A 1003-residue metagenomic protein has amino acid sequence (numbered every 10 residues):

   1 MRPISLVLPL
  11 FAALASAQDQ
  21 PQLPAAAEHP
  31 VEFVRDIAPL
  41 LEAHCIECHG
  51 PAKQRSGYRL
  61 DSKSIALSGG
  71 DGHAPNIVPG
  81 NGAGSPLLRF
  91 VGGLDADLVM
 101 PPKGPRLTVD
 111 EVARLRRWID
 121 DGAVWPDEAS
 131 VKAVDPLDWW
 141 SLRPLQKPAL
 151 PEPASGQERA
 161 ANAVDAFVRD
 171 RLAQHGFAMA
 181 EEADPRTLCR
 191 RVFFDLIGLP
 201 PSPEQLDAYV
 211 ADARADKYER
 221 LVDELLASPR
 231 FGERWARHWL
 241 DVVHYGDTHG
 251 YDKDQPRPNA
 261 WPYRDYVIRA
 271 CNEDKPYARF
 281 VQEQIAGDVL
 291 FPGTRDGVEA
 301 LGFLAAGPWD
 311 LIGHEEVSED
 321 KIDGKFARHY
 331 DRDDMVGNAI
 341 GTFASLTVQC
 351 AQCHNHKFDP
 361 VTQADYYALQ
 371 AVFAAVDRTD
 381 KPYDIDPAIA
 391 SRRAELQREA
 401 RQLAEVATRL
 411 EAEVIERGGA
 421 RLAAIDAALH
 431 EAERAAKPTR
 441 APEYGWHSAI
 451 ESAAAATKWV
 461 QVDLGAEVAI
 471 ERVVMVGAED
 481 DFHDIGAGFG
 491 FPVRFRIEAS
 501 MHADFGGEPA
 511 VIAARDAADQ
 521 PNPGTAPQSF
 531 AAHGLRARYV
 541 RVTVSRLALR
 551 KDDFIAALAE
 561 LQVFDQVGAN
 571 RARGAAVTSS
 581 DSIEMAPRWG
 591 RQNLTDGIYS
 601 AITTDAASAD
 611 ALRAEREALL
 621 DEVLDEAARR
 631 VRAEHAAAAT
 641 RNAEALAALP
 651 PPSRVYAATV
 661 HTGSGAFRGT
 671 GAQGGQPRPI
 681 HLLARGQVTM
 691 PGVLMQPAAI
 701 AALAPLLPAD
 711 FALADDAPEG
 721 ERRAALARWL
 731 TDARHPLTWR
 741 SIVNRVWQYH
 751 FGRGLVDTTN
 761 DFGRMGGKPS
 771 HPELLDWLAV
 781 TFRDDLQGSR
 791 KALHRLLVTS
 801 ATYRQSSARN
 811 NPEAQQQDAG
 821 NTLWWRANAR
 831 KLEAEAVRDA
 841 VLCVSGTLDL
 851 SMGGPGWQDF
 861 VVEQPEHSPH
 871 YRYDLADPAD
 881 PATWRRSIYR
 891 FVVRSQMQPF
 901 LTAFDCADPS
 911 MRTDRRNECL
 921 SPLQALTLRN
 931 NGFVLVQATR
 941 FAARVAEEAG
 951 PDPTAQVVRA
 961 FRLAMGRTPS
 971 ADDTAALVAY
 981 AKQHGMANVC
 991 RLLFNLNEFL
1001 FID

Functional and structural regions predicted by a protein language model:
I4-A15: Bacterial N-terminal signal peptides
A17-R116, D120, W125-D170, R186-R191 (+7 more regions): Solvent-exposed helix-loop boundary motif
D19, D61-I65, V124, A129-A149 (+11 more regions): Primarily the internal scaffold of c-type cytochrome electron-transfer domains, especially repeated/multiheme c-type
S68-G69, V131-R143, D380-P382, D565-A586 (+1 more regions): Low-complexity, Pro/Ser/Thr- and charge-rich linker/hinge segments at domain boundaries
S155-R191, D195-R230, Y245-T294, V406 (+7 more regions): Primarily short, surface-exposed interaction patches in extracytoplasmic proteins
K217-Q363, L369-Q370, A374, R641 (+1 more regions): Extended surface/linker regions that mediate inter-domain or inter-protein docking in multi-component redox
V267-C271, I340, G524-Y539, A779-D785: Short, surface-exposed tryptophan/glycine-enriched loops that mediate extracellular molecular recognition
R440-P509, G524-E622, E626-R629, R641 (+1 more regions): Aromatic, loop-rich ligand-recognition surfaces of beta-strand-rich domains
